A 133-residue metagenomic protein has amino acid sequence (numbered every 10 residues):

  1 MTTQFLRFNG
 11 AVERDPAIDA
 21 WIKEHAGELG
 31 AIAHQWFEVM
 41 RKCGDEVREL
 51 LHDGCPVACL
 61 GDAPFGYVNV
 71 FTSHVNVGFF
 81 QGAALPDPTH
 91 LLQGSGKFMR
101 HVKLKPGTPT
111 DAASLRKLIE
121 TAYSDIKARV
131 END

Functional and structural regions predicted by a protein language model:
M1-D133: Charge-dense, helix-prone N-terminal extensions
